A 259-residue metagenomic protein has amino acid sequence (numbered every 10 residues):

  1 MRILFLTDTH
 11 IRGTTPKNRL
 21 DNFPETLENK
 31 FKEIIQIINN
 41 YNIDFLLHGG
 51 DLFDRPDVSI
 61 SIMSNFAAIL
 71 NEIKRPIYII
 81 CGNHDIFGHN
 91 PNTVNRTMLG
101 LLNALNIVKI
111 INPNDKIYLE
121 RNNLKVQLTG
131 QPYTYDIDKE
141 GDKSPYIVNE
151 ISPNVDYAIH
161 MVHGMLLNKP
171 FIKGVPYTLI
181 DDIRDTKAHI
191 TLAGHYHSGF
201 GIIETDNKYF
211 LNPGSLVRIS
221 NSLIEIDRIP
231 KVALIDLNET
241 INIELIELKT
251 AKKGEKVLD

Functional and structural regions predicted by a protein language model:
M1-I69, N149-N154: N-terminal active-site segment of His-dependent metallophosphoesterases
R2-G13, K125-T134, A158-H163, F210-G214: Active-site-proximal beta-strand elements of phosphoester/diester hydrolases
F5-T7, F45-D51, P76-N83, K109-N114 (+3 more regions): Active-site neighborhood of phospho(di)ester-bond hydrolases with catalytic His/Asp-centered motifs
H10-G13, D54-D57, N83-V94, D115-L119 (+4 more regions): Active-site environment of divalent metal-dependent phosphoester hydrolases
S59-K74, M98-L99, N103, P213-L216: Short, electropositive alpha-helical surface patch
F66, D85-D181: Conserved catalytic scaffold of divalent metal-dependent phosphoesterases
I172-E239: Conserved beta-sheet core of the metallophosphoesterase superfamily
R228-D259: Accessory, non-catalytic peripheral segments of nucleic-acid enzymes
